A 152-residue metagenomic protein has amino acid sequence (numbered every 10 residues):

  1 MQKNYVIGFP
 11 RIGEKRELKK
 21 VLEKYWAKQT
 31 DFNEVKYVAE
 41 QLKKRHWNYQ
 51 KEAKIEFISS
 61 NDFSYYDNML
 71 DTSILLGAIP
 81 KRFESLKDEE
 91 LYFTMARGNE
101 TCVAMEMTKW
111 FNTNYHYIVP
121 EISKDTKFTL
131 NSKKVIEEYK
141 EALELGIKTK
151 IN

Functional and structural regions predicted by a protein language model:
M1-N152: Domain-level signal for soluble alpha/beta catalytic cores
